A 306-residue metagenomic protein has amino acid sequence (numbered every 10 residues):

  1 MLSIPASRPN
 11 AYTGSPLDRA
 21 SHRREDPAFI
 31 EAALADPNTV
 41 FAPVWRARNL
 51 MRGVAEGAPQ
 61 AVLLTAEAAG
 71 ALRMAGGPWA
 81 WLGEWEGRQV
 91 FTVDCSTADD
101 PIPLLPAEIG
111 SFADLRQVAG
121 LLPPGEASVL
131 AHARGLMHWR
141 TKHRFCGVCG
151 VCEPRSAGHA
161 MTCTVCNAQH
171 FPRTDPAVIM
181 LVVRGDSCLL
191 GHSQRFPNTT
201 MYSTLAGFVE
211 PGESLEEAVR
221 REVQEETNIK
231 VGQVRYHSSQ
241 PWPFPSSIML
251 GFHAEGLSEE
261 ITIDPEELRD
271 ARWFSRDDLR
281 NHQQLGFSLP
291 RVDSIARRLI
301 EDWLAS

Functional and structural regions predicted by a protein language model:
M1-H143, P154-R155, P197-Y202, D264-S306: Nudix hydrolase/Nudix homology domain
K142-H143, G150, A160: Residues immediately within or flanking Cys/His clusters that coordinate Zn2+ in small zinc-binding modules
A157-S203, F208, K230-V231, A254-G256: N-terminal strand-loop-strand
H192, M201, E216-A218, T227-V234 (+3 more regions): Extended hydrophobic-aromatic, low-complexity segments
L205, V219, V223: Hydrophobic alpha-helical positions that pack around
E213: Surface-exposed, charge/polar-rich loops and edge strands
Q240-T262: Active-site-adjacent beta-strand/loop module that shapes the phosphate/pyrophosphate-binding cleft
